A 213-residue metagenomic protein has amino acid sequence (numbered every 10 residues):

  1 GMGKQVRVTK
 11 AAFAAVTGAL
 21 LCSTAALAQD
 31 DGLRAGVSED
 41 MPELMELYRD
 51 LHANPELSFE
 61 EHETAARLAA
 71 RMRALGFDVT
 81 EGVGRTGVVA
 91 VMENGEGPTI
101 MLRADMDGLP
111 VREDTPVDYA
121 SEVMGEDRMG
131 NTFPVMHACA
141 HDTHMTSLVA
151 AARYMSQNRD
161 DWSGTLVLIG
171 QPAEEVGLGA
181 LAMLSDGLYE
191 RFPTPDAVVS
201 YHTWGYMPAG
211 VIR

Functional and structural regions predicted by a protein language model:
M2-A14: Bacterial N-terminal signal peptides that target proteins for export
V8-A11, R49, D142-M145, T203: Hydrophobic alpha-helical segments, especially transmembrane helices and their immediate juxtamembrane helical caps
A12-S23: Bacterial N-terminal signal peptides
T24-A28: Sec/Tat signal peptide C-region and signal peptidase I cleavage site
Q29-H137, T143-G164: Acidic/His- and Gly-rich active-site-bordering loop/insert found across diverse amide/peptide-bond hydrolases
V89, M124-M136, T143, M155 (+1 more regions): Histidine/acidic-residue-rich, glycine-tolerant segments that coordinate divalent metal ions
